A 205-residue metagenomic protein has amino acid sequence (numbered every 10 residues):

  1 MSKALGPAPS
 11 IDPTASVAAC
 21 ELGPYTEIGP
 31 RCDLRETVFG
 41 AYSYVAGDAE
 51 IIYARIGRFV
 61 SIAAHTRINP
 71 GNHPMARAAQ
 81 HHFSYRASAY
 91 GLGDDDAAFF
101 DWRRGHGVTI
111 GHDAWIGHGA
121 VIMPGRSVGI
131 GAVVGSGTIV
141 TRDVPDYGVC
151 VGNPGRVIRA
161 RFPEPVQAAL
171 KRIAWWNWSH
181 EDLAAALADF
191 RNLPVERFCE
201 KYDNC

Functional and structural regions predicted by a protein language model:
A4-L22, E27-R126: Flexible, glycine/small-residue-enriched loop-and-beta-strand segment within the central core of proteins
N72-P74, V144, A160-F162: Conserved catalytic-core motifs of eukaryotic protein kinase domains, centered on the activation segment
D113, G131, G148: Catalytic-loop signature of eukaryotic-like protein kinases
G129, V133-G135, I139: A generic "structured core" feature
I173-W178: C-terminal boundary and immediately downstream tail of ABC-type ATPase nucleotide-binding domains
D182-C205: ABC ATPase nucleotide-binding domains
